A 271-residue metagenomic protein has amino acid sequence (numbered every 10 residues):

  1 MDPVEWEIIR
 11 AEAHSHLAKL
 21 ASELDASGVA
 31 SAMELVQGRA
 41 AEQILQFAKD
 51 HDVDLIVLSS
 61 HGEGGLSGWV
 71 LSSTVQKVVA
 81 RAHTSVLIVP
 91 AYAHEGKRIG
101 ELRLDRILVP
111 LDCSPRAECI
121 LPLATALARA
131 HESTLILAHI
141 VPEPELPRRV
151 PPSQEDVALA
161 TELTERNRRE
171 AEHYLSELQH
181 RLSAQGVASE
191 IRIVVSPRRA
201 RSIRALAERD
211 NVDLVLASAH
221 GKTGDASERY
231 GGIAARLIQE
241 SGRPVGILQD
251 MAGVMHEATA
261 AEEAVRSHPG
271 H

Functional and structural regions predicted by a protein language model:
M1-P3, E7, S27-E34, L102-A158 (+5 more regions): Small/aliphatic-rich secondary-structure junction motif
D2-S15, V157-H173: A short acidic, glycine-rich active-site loop that binds or catalyzes chemistry on phosphate/adenosine moieties
H16-L17, L24, I44, L55-S59 (+9 more regions): Short, structured motif recognition centered on aromatic/hydrophobic residues
E23, Q43, F47, H51 (+1 more regions): CheY-like receiver
S27, L35-Q37, Q46-H61, L66-V89: Hydrophobic, ordered structural segments
L35-Q43, I193-S202: Charged docking surfaces used in two-component/phosphorelay signaling
S59-A80, L214-E240, V254-A258: Glycine-rich, Arg-bearing micro-motifs that act as flexible, cationic patches
H94-E101: A short, basic/flexible loop-to-alpha-helix module at the beginning of a structural domain
